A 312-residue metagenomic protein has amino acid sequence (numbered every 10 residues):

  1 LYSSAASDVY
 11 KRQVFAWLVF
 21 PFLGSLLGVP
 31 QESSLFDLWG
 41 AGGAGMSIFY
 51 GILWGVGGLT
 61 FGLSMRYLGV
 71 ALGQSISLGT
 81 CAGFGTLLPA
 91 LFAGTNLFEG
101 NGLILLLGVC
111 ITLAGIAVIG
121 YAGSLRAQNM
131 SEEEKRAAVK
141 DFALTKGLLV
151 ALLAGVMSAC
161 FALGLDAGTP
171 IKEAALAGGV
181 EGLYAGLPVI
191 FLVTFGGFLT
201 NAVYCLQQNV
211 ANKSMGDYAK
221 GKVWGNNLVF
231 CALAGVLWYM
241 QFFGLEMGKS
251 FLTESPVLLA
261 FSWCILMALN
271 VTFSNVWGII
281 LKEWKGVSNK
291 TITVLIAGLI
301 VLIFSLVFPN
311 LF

Functional and structural regions predicted by a protein language model:
L1, I52, V56, T60 (+5 more regions): Glycine-/small-residue-enriched transmembrane alpha-helix faces in small-molecule transporters and effluxers
L1-A6, Y10: Single conserved hydrophobic/aromatic residue that forms the stacking wall/gate of nucleotide- or nucleobase-binding
V14-L18, G100-K140, L148, K290-N310: Hydrophobic transmembrane alpha-helices of multi-pass small-molecule transport proteins
F15-W39, A93-G94, I119-R126, F198-V223 (+1 more regions): Membrane-interface helix-cap regions at the ends of transmembrane helices in multi-pass membrane proteins
P21, L87-T95, M157-A167, L237-K249 (+1 more regions): Hydrophobic alpha-helical transmembrane segments in multi-pass integral membrane proteins
P30-V56, K146-L153, M215-Q241: Loop-to-transmembrane-helix transition segments
T80-N101, L252-F261, N270-T291: C-terminal transmembrane-helix exit sites in multi-pass transporters
V210, K222, I279-I300: Interfacial loop-to-transmembrane junctions
